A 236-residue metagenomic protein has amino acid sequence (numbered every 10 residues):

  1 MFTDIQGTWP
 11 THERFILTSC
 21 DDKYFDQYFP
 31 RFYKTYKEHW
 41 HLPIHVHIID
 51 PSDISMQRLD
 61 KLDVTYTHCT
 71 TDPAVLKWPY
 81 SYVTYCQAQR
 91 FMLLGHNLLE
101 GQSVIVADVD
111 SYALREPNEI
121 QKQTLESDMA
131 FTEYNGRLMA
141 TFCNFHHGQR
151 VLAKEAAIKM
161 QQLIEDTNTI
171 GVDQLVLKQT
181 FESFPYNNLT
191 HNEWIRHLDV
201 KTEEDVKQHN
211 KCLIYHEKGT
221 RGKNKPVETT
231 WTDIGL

Functional and structural regions predicted by a protein language model:
M1-L76, L99-E100, V151, Q208 (+4 more regions): N-terminal anchoring/stem segment of glycosyltransferases
F25, W78-A88: A short, glycine-/small-residue-rich helix N-cap motif at loop->alpha-helix starts within glycosyltransferase
V64-T70, I105, D128-F131, N188: Short hydrophobic/aromatic-enriched beta-strand-loop microsegments
C86-R137: GT-A fold catalytic core of metal-dependent nucleotide-sugar glycosyltransferases, centered on the diacidic
L93, M129, F142-N144, V176 (+1 more regions): Conserved hydrophobic/aromatic beta-strand scaffold that supports enzyme active sites
F131-N144, N168-T169: A recurrent flexible, glycine/aromatic-enriched loop bordering the glycosyltransferase active site that acts as
H147-L236: Catalytic core and acceptor-binding pocket of nucleotide-sugar-dependent glycosyltransferases
